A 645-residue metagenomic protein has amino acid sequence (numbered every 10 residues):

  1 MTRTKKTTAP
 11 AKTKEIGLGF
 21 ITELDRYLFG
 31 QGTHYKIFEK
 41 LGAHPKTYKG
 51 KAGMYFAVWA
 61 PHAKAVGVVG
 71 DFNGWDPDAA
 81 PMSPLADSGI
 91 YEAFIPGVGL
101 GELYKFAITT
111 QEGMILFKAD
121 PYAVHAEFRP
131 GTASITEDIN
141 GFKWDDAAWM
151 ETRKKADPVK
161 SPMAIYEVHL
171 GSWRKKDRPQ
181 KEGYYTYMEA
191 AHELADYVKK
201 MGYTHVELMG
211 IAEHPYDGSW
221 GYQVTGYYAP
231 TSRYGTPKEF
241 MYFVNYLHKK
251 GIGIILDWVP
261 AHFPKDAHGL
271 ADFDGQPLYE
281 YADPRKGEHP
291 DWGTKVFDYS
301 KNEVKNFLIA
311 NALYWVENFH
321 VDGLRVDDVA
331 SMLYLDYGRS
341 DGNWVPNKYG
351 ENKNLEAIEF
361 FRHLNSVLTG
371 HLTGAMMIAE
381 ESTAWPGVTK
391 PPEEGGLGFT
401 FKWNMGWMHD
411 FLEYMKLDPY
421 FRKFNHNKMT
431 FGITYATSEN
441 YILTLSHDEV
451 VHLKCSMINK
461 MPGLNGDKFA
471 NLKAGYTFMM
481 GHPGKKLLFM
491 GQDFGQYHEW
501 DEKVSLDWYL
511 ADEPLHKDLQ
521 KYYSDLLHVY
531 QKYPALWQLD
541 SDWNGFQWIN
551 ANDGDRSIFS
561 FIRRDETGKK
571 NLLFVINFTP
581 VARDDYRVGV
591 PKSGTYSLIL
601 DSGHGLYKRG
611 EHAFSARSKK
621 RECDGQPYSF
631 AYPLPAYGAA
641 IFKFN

Functional and structural regions predicted by a protein language model:
M1-P162, Y187-V198, G202, G466-F469 (+2 more regions): Carbohydrate-interacting/catalytic domains
A60-H62, A86, G97, H169-R174 (+8 more regions): Short, flexible loop/turn elements at secondary-structure junctions
S83, Y216-G221, K265-D272, T389-K390 (+2 more regions): Short glycine-biased active-site loop of nucleotidyltransferases that positions the nucleotide triphosphate and helps
M114-L116, R174-K176, H214-D217, H262-K265 (+5 more regions): Short catalytic/ligand-binding loop motif for oxyanion handling, primarily in non-cytosolic enzymes, centered on
E127, A147-K160, H169-K353, Y632: Substrate-binding/active-site clefts of carbohydrate-active enzymes
H320-D322, S340-K503, L510, Q531-V588 (+2 more regions): Conserved alpha/beta catalytic core and glycan-binding cleft of carbohydrate-active enzymes
